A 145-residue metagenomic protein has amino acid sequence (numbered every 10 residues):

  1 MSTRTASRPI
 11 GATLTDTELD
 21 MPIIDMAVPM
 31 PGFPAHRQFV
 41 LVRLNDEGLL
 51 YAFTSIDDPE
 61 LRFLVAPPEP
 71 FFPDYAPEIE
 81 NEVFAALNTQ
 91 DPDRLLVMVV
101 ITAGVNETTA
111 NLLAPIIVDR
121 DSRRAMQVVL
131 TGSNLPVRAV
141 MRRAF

Functional and structural regions predicted by a protein language model:
S2-P73, P92-F145: Long, compositionally biased stretches
D74-I79: Extended catalytic/binding region for NAD+/ADP-ribose chemistry, centered on the ART fold
N81-Q90: Short active-site loop/helix that positions an aromatic residue
